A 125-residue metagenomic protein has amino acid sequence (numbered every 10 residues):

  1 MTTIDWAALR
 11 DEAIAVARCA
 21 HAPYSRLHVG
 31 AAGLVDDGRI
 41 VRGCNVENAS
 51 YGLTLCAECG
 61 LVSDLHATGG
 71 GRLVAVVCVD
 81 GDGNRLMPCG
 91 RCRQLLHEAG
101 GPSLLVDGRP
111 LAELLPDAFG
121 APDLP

Functional and structural regions predicted by a protein language model:
T2-C19, T68-P125: C-terminal binding/interaction regions
A22-S25: Short loop/turn motifs at secondary-structure junctions and domain boundaries
H28-V35: Short beta-strand scaffold segments in enzyme catalytic cores
C44-C59: Compact, glycine-rich, soluble single-domain proteins
C59-T68: Feature captures the catalytic cores and cofactor-binding loops of soluble hydro-lyases/lyases that act on carboxylate
